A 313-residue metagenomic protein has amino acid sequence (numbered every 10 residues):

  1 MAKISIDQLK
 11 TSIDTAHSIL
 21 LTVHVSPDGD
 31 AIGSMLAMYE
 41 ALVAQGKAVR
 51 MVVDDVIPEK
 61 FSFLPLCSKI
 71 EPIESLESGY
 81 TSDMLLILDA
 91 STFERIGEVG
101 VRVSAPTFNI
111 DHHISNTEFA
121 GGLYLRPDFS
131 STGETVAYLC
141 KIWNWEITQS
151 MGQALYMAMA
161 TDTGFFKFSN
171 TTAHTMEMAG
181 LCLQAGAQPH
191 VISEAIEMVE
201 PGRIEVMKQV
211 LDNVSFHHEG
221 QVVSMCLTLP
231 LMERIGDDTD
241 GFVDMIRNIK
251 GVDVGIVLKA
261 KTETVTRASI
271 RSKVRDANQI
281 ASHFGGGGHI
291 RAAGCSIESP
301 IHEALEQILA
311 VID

Functional and structural regions predicted by a protein language model:
A2-V23, A31-S62, E77-S82, T161-D313: Hydrophobic helix-and-loop "lid/oligomerization" segment in the mid-to-C-terminal part of catalytic domains
T22, S26, I87, N109-I110 (+1 more regions): Generic enzyme active-site microenvironment
V25-P27, A90-F93, H113-S115, L229-L231 (+1 more regions): Short glycine-rich anion-binding loops that position phosphate/pyrophosphate groups of nucleotides and phosphorylated
G29-M35, F93-I96: Short glycine/serine/threonine-rich phosphate/pyrophosphate-binding segments that cradle anionic phosphate groups
A37-Y39, R102-A105, L125-R126, E177: Glycine-rich, phosphate-binding/catalytic loops in enzymes
P65-G122: Active-site cofactor/cluster-binding pocket
C67-I70, L125-D128, K273-V274: Short, hinge-like loop/turn segments at secondary-structure boundaries
I110-M178: Short alpha-helices
